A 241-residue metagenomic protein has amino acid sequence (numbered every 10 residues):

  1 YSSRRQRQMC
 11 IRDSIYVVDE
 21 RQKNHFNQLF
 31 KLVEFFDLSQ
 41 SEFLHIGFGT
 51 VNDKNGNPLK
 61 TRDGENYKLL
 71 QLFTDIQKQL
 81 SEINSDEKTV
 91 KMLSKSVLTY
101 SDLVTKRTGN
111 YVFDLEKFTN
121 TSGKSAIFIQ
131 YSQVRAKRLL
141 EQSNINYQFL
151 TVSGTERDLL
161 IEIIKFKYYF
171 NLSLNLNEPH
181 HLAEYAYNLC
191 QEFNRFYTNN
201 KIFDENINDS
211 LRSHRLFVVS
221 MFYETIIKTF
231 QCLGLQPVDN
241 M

Functional and structural regions predicted by a protein language model:
Y1-I11: Single conserved hydrophobic/aromatic residue that forms the stacking wall/gate of nucleotide- or nucleobase-binding
R5, A126, T151-M241: Basic, alpha-helical terminal appendages of large translation-related enzymes
S14-I15, V90-S101, I163, A186 (+1 more regions): Short alpha-helical scaffolding segments that buttress acidic/His motifs in well-ordered protein cores
Y16-S96, Y100: Conserved catalytic alpha/beta cores of large enzymes that bind or transform nucleotide phosphates and polynucleotides
R21, G56, S132, A186 (+1 more regions): Residue-level signal for inorganic ion chemistry
G47, V51-T61, V104-N120, I145-S153 (+2 more regions): Conserved catalytic-core motifs characterized by acidic clusters
F73-V97, K106-D114, T119, R135-Q148: Long, amphipathic alpha-helical stalk/connector segments used for oligomerization, subunit docking, or mechanical
G123-V134: Conserved phosphate/anionic-ligand binding catalytic regions in large, soluble enzymes, centered on
